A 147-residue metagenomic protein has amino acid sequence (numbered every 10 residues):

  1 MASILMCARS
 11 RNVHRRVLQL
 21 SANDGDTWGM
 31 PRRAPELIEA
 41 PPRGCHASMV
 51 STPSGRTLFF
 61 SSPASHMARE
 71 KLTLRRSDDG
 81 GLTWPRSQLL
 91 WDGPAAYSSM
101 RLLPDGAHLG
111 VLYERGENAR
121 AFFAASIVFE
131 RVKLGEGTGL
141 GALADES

Functional and structural regions predicted by a protein language model:
M1-S147: Asp-box/BNR beta-propeller blade signature and adjacent active/binding-site loops in extracellular glycan-interacting
